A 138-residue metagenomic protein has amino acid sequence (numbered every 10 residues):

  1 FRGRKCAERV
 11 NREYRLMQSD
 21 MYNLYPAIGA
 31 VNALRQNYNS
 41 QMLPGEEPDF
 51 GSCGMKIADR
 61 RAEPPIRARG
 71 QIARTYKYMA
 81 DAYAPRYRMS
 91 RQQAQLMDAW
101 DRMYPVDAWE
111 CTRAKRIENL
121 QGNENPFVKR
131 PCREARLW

Functional and structural regions predicted by a protein language model:
F1-W138: Domain-level detector of nuclease and nuclease-like folds in predominantly extracellular/periplasmic contexts
